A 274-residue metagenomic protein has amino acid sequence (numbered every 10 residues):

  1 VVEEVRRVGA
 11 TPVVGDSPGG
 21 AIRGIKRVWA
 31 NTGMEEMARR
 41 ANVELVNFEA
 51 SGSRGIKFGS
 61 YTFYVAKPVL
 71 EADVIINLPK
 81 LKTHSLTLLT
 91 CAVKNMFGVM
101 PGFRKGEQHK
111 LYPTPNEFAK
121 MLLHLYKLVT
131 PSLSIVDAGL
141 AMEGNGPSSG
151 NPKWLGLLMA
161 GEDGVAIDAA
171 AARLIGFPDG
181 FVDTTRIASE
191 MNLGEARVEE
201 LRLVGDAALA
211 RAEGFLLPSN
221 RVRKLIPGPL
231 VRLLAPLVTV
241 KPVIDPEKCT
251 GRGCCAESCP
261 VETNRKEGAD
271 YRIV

Functional and structural regions predicted by a protein language model:
V1-R252, A256-D270: N-terminal and secondary-structure boundary signal
V274: Short Fe-S-cluster ligation motifs
